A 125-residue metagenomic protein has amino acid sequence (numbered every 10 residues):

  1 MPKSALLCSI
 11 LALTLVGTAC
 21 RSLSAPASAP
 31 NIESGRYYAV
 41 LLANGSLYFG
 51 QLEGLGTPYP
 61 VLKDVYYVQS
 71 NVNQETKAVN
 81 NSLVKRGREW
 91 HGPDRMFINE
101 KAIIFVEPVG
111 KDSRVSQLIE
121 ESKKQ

Functional and structural regions predicted by a protein language model:
M1-C8: Bacterial N-terminal signal peptides that target proteins for export
S9-T14: Hydrophobic membrane-insertion alpha-helices, especially the h-region of bacterial N-terminal signal peptides
V16-A19: C-terminal motif of bacterial Sec signal peptides marking the signal peptidase cleavage site
R21-Q125: Conserved RNA-binding domains used in RNP assembly and mRNA/RNA metabolism
